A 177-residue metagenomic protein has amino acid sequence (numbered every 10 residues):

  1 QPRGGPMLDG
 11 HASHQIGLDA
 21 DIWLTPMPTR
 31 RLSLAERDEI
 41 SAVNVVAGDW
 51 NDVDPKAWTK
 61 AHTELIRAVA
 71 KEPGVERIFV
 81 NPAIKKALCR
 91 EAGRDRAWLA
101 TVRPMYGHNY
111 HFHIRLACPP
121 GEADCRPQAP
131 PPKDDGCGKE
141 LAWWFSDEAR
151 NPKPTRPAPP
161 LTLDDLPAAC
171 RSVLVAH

Functional and structural regions predicted by a protein language model:
Q1-G5, A83-K86: Short, internal active-site loops enriched in acidic
P2-G17, E91-W98: Charged, often glycine-rich, active-site loop that binds/positions anionic groups
Q15-A20, N109-H111: Extracytoplasmic
D21-L24, R115: Non-cysteine beta-strand/loop elements that form the S-adenosyl-L-methionine
T25-T29: Short glycine-enriched loops at secondary-structure junctions
R30-H177: Catalytic cores and adjacent binding grooves of peptidoglycan-active enzymes
